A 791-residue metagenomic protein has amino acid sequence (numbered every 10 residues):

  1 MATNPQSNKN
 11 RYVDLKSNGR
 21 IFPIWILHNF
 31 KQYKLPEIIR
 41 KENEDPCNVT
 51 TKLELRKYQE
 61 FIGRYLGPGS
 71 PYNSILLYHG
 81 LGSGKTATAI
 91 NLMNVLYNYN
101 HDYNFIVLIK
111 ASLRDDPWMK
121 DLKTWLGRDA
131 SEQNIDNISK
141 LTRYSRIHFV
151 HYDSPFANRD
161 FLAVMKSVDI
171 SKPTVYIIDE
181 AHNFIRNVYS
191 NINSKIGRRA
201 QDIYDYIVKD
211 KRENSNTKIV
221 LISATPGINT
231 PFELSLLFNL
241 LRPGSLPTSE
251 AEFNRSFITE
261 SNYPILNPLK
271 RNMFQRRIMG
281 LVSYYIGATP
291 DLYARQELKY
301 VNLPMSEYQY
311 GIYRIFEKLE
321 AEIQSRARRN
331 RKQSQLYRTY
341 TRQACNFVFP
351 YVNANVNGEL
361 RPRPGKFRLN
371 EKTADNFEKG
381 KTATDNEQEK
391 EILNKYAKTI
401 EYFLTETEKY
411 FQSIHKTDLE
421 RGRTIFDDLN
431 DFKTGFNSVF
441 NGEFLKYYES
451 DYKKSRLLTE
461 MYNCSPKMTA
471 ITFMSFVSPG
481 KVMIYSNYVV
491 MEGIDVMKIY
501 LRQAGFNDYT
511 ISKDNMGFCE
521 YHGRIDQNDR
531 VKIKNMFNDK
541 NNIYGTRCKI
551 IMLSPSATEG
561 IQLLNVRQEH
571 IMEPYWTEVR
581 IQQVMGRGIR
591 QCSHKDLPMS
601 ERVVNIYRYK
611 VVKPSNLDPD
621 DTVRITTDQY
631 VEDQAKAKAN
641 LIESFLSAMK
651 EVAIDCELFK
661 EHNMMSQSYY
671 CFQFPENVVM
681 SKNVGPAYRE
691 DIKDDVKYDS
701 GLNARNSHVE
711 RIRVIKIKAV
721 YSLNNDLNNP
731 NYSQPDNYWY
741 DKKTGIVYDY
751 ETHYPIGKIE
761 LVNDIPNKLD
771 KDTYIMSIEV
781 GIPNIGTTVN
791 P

Functional and structural regions predicted by a protein language model:
M1-Y72, G80, A87-I222, P226-I550 (+1 more regions): Helicase-associated low-complexity regulatory tails and linkers flanking the ATPase motor
L77: Hydrophobic anchor at the beta1->P-loop junction of P-loop NTPases
